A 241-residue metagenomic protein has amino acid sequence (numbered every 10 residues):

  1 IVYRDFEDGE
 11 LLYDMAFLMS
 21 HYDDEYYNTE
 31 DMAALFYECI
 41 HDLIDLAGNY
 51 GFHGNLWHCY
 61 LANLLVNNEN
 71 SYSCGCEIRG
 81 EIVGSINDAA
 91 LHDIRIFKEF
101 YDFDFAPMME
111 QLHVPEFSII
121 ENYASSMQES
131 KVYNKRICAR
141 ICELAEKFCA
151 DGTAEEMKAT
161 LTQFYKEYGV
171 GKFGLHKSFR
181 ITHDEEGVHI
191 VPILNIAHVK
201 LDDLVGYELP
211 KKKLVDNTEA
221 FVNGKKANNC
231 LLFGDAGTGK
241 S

Functional and structural regions predicted by a protein language model:
I1-V205, L209: AAA+ P-loop ATPase mechanoenzymes
I196-C230: Pre-Walker A (pre-P-loop) alpha-helix and adjacent loop at the N terminus of AAA/AAA+ ATPase modules, a conserved
K225-S241: Walker A/P-loop nucleotide-binding motif
